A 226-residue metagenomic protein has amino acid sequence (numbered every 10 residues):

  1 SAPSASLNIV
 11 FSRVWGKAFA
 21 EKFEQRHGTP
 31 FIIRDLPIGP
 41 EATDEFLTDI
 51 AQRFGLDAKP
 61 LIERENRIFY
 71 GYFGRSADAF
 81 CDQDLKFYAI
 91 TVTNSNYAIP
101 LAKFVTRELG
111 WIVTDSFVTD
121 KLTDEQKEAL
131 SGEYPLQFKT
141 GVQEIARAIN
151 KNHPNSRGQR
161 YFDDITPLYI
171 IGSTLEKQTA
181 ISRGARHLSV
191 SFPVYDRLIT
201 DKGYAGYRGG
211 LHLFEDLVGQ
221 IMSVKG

Functional and structural regions predicted by a protein language model:
S1-G226: An N-terminal assembly and electron-transfer interface module characteristic of large anaerobic redox and radical
